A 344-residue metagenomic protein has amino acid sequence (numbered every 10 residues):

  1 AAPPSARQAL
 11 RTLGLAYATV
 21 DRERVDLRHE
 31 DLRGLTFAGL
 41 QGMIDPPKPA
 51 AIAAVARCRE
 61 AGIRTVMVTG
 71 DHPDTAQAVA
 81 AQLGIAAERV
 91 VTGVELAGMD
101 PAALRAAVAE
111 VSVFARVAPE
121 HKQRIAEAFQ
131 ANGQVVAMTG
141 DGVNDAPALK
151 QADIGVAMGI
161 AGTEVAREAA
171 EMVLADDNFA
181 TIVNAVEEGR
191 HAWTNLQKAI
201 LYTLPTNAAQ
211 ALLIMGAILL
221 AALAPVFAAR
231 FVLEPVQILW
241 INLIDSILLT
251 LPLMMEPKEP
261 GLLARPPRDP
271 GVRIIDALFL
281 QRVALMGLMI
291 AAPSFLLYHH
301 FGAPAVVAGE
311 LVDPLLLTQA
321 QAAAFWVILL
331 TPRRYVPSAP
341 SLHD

Functional and structural regions predicted by a protein language model:
A1-N144, K150-I154, L196, I218-A221 (+2 more regions): Cytosolic catalytic headpiece
A87-A137, A152, A157-H343: Membrane-embedded transport module
N144-D145, T181: Residues immediately C-terminal
